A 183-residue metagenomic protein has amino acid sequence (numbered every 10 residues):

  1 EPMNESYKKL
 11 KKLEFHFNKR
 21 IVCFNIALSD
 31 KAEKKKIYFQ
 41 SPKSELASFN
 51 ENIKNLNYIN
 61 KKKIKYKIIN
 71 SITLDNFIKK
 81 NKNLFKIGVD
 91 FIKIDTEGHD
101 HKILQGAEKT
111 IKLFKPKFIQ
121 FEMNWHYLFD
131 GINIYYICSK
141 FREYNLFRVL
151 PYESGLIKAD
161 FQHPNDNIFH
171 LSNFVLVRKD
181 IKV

Functional and structural regions predicted by a protein language model:
E1-V183: Phosphate/nucleotide-binding beta-alpha loop and adjacent structural elements of enzyme active sites
